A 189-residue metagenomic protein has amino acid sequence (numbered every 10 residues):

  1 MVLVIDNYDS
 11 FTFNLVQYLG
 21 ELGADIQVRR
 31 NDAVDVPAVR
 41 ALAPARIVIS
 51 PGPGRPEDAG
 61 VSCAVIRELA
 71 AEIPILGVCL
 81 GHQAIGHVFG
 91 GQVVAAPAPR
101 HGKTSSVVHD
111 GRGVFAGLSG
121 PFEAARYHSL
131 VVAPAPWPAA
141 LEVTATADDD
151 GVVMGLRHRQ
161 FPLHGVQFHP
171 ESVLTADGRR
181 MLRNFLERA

Functional and structural regions predicted by a protein language model:
M1, A24-D25, A45-R46, P74-L76 (+3 more regions): Structural signature of beta-strand start/N-cap positions in the alpha/beta core of ABC transporter nucleotide-binding
M1-A71, A176-A189: N-terminal beta1-alpha1 cap of cysteine-dependent amidohydrolase-like domains
V4, A125-R126, Q167: Short beta-strand segments
Q27-A33, S105-V108, A124-Y127, A145-D149: Short gly/ser/thr-rich secondary-structure transition/capping motifs
P44-G117, L182-N184: Cysteine-nucleophile active-site neighborhood
C79, H128, H169: Histidine-centered divalent metal-coordination motifs
G113-Q160: Catalytic beta-strand/loop cores that center a nucleophilic Ser/Cys/Thr and support acyl-enzyme chemistry
T146-A189: A glycine-centered loop/beta-turn motif at secondary-structure junctions
